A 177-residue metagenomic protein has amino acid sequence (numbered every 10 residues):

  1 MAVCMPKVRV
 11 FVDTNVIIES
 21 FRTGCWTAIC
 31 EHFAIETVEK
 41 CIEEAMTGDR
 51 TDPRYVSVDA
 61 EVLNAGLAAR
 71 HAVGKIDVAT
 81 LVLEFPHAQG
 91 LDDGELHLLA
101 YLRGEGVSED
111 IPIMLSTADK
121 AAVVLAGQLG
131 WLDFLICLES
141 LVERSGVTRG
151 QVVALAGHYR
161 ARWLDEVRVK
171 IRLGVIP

Functional and structural regions predicted by a protein language model:
A2-M114, V123-V124, Q128-L129, I136-R149 (+1 more regions): Active-site-proximal, substrate-binding regions of enzyme catalytic domains and RNA-binding/basic surfaces
T117-D119: Short beta-strand/turn micro-motifs composed of small residues that flank or help shape donor/cofactor-binding pockets
